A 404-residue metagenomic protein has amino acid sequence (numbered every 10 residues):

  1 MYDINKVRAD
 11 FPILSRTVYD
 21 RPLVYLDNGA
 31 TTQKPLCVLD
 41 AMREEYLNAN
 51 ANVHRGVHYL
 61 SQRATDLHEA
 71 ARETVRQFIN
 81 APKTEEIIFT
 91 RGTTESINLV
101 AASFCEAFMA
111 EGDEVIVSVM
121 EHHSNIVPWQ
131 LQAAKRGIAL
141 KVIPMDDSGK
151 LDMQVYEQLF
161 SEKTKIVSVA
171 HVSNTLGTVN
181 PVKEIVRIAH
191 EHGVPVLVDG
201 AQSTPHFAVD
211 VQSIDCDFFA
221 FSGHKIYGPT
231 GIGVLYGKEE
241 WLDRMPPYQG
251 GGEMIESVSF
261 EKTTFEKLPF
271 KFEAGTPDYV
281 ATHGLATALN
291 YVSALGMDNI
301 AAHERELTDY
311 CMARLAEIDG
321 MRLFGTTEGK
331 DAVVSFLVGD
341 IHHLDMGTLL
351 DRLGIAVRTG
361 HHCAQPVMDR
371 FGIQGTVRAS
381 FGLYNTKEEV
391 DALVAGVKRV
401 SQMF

Functional and structural regions predicted by a protein language model:
M1-F404: Pyridoxal 5′-phosphate
